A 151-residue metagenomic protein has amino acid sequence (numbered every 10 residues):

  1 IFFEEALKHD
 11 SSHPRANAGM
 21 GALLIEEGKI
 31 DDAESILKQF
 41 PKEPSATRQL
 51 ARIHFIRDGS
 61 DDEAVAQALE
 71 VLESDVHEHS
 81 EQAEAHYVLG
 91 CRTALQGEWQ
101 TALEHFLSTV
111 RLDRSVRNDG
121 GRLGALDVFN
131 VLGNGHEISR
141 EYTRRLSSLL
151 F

Functional and structural regions predicted by a protein language model:
S11, P41-S45, V76-E81, R114-V116 (+1 more regions): Short coil turns that delineate tetratricopeptide repeat
